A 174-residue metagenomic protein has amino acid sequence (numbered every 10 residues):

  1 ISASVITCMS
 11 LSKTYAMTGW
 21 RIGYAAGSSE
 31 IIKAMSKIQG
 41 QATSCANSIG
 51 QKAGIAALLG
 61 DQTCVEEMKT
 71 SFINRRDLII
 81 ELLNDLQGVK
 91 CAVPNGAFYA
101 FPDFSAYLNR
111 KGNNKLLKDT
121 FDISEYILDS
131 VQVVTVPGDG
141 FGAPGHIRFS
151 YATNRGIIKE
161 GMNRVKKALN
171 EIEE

Functional and structural regions predicted by a protein language model:
I1-E174: PLP-dependent class I/II
